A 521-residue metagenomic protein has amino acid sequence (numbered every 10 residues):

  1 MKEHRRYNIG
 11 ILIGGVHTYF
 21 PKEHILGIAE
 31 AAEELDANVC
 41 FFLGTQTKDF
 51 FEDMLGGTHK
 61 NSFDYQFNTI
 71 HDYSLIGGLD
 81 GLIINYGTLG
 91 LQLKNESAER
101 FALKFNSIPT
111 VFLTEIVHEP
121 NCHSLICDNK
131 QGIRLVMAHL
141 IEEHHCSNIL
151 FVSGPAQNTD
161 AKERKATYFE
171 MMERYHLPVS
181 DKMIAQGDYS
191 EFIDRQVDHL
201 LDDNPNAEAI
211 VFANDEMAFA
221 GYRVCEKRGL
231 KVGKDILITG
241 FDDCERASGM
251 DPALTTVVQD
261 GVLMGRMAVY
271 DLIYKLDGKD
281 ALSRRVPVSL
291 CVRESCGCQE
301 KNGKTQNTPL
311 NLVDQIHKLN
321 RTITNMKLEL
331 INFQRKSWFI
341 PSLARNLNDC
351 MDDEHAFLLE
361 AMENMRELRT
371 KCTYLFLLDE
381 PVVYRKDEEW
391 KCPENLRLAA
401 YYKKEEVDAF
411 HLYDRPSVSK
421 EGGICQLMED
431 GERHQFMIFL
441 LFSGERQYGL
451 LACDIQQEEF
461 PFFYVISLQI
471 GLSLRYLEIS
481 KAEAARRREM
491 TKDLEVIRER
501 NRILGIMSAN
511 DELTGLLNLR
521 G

Functional and structural regions predicted by a protein language model:
M1-I331, S337, P341: Bacterial carbohydrate/catabolite-sensing allosteric modules
Q299-K304, A409-F410, Y464: Short, charged, solvent-exposed linker or helix-capping segments at domain edges/interfaces that act as flexible hinges
I323-A356, E360-E363, T514: Short regulatory/linker helices and ligand/cofactor-binding micro-motifs at input modules
T324, I331, A484, R488-T491 (+2 more regions): Signal-transmission coiled-coil "S-helix" linker that connects upstream sensory/regulatory modules
R335-L347, I466, D493, R500 (+1 more regions): Hydrophobic helical signal-relay modules used by sensory signaling proteins
C372-A452, Q457: GAF sensory domains
I455-K492: Amphipathic alpha-helical "output/dimerization" segments
L504-G521: Conserved nucleotide-binding and Mg2+-coordinating catalytic segments in signaling enzymes
